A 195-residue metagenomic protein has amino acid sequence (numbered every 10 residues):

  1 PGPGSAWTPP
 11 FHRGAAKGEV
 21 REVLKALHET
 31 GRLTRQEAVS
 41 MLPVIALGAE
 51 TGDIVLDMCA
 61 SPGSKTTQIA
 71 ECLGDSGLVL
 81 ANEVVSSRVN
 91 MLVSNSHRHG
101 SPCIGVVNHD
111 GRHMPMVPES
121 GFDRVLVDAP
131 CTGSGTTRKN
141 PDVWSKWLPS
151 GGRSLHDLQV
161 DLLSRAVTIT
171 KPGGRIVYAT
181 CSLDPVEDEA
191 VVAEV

Functional and structural regions predicted by a protein language model:
P1-V195: S-adenosylmethionine
